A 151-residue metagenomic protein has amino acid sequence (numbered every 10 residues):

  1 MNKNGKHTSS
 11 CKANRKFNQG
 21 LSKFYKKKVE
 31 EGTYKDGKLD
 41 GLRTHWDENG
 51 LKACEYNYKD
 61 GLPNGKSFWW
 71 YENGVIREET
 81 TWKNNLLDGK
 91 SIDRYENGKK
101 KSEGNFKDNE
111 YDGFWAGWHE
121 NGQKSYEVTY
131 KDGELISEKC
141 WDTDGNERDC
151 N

Functional and structural regions predicted by a protein language model:
M1-N151: Glycine/tyrosine- and acidic-biased, solvent-exposed loop/turn segments at the edges of beta-strands
